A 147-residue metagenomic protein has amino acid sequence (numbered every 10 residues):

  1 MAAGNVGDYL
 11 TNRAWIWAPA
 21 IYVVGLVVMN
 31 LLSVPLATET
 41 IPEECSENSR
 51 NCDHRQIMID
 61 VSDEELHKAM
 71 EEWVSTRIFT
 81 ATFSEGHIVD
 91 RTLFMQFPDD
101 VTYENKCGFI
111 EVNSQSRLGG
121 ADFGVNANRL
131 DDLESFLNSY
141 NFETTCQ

Functional and structural regions predicted by a protein language model:
G4-P19, V28-Q147: Ser/Thr-rich, low-complexity intrinsically disordered terminal regions
